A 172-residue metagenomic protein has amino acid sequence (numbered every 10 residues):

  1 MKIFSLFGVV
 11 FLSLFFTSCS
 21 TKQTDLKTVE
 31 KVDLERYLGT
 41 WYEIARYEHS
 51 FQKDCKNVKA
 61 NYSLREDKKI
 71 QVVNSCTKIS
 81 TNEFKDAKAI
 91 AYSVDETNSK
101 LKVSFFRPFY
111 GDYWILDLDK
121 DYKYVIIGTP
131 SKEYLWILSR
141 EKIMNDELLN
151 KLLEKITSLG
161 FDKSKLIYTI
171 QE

Functional and structural regions predicted by a protein language model:
M1-S5: Positively charged n-region of N-terminal signal peptides that target proteins for export
L6-F7, V29: Low-complexity, intrinsically disordered short peptide segments enriched in small/polar/basic residues
C19-E172: A beta-rich soluble binding module of mature secreted/lumenal proteins
